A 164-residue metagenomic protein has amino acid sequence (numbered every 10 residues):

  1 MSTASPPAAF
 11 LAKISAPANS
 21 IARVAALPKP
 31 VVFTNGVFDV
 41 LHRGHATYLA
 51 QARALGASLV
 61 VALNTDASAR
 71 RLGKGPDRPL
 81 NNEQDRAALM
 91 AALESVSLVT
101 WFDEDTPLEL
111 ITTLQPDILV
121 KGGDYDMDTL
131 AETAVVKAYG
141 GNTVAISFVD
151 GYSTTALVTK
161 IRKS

Functional and structural regions predicted by a protein language model:
M1-S164: Nucleotidyltransferase catalytic core that binds NTPs
